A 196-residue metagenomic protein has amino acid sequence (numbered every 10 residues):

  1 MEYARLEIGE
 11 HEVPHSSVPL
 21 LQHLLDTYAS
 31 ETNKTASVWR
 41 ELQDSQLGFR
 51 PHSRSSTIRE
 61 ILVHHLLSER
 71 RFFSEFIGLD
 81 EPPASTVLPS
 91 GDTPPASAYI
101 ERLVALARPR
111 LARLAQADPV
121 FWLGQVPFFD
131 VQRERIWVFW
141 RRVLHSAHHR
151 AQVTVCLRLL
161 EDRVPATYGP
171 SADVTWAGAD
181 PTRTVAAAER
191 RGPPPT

Functional and structural regions predicted by a protein language model:
E2-E10, L25-W39, Q46-L88, P127-T196: Short, contiguous alpha-helical
P14-L21, L88-A96, Q132-I136: A short, mixed-charge helix-start or loop-turn motif at secondary-structure junctions
S17-H23, I58-L66, A105-A112: Short, mixed-charge, low-aromatic patches
V18, A36, E41, V120-W122 (+1 more regions): A generic, residue-level signal for flexible/boundary positions that often mark functional hotspots
L21-L24, Y28, A96-A107, F139-R142: Hydrophobic packing residues in well-ordered alpha-helices of helical domains and bundles
L42-S45, A115-A117: Short, solvent-exposed, charged loop/turn and helix-capping segments that join or cap alpha-helices on peripheral
S74-E75, L79-A117: Helix-adjacent hinge/juxtasegments
L114-F129: Acidic catalytic patch
